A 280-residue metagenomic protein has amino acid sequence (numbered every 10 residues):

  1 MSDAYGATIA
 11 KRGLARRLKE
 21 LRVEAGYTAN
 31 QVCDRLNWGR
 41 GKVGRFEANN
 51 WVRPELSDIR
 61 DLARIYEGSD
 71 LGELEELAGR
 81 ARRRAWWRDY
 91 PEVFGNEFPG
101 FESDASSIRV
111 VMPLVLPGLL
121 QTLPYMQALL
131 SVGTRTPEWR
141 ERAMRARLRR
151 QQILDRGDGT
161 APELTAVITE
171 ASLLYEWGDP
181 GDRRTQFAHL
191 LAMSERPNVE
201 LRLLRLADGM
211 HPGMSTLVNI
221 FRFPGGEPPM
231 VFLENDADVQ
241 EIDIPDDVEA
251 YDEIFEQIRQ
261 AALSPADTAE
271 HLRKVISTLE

Functional and structural regions predicted by a protein language model:
S2-G6, A10-R16, E20, E24 (+4 more regions): Interdomain hinge/linker segments and adjacent boundary elements that couple functional modules
G39: Helix-turn-helix
P180-E280: C-terminal regulatory/effector modules of DNA-binding transcriptional regulators
